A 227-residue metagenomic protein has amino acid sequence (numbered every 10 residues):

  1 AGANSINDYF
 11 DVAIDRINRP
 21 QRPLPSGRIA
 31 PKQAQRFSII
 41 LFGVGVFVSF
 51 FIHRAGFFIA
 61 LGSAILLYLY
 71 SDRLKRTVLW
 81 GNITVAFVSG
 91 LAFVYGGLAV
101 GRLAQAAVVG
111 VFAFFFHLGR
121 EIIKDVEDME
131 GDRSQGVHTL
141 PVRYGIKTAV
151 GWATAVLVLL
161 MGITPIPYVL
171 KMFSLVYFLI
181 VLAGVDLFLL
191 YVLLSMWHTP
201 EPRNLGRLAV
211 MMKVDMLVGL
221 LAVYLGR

Functional and structural regions predicted by a protein language model:
A1-R227: Multi-pass alpha-helical membrane architecture of UbiA-family and related isoprenoid/lipid prenyltransferases
